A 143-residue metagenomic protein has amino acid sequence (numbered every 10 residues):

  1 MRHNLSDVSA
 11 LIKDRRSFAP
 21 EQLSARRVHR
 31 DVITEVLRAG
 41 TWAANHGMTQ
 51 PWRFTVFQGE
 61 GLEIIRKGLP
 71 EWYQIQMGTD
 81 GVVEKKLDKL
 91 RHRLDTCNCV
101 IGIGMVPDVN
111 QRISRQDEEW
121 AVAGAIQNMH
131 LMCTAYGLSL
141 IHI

Functional and structural regions predicted by a protein language model:
M1-T96: N-terminal amphipathic, basic helical "cap/leader" segment at the start of enzyme domains
S17, V106-D108: Short connector loops/turns at beta-strand edges and beta->alpha or beta->beta junctions
V100-G104: Active-site-flanking beta-strand signature of metal-NTP-handling nucleotidyl enzymes and homologous cyclase-like
R112-W120: Short pre-catalytic strand/loop immediately N-terminal to key active-site residues, enriched for Gly-Thr
A121-A125: Active-site glycine-rich loop that binds ribose-phosphate moieties when present
L131-A135: Short hydrophobic alpha-helices that are characteristic scaffold elements of the AMP-binding
L138: Short glycine/serine/threonine/alanine-rich loop segments
I141-I143: Conserved small/polar residues in nucleotide/adenosyl-binding loops
